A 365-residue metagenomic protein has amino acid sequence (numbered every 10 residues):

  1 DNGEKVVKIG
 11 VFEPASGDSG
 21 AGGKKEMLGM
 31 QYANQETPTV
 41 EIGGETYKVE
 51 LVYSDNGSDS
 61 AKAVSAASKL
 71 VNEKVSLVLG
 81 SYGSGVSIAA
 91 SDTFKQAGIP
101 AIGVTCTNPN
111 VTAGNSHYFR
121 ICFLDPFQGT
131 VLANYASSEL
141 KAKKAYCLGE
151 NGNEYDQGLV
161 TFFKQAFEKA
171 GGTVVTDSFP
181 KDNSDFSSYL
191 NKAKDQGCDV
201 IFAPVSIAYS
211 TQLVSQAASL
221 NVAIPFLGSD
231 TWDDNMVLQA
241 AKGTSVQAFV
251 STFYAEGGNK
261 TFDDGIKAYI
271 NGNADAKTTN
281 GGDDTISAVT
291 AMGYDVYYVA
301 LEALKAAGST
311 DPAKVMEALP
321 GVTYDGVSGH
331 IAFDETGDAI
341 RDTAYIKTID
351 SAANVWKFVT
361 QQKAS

Functional and structural regions predicted by a protein language model:
D1-K8, T39-G43, N72, Q361-S365: Short, low-complexity disordered leader/linker segments with a strong preference for bacterial N-terminal type II
N2-G3, V7-Q31, S54-S60, G83-G85 (+3 more regions): Extracytoplasmic "Venus flytrap"
V11, L70-Y82, I102-V104, K144-G149 (+4 more regions): Periplasmic-binding protein-like
A21-E26, V40-T112, I121, P180-F186 (+1 more regions): Beta-alpha junction/loop-to-helix N-cap segments that form part of ligand/metal-binding clefts
F94-A97, V160-E256: Extracellular/periplasmic bilobed ligand-binding domains
Y118-S178, D199-V200: An alpha-beta-alpha
V214-Y294, I349-Q362: Extracellular/periplasmic periplasmic-binding protein-like sensory domains
A274-A291, L301-A353: Segments of small-molecule ligand-sensing domains
